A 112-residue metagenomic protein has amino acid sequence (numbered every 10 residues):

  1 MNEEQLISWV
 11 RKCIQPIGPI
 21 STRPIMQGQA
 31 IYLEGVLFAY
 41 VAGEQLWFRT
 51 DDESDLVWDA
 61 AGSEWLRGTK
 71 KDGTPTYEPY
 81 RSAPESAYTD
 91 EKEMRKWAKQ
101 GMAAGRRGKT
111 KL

Functional and structural regions predicted by a protein language model:
M1-L112: Charge-dense, helix-prone N-terminal extensions
